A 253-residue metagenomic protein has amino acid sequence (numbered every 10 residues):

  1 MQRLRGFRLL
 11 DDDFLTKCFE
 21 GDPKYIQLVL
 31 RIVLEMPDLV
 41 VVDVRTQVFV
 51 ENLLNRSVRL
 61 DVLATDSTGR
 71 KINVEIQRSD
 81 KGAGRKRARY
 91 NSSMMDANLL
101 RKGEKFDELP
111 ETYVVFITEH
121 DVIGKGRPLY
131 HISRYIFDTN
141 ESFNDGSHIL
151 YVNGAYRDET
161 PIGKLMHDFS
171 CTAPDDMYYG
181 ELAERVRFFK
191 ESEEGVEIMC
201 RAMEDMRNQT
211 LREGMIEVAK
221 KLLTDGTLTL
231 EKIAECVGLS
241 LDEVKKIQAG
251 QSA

Functional and structural regions predicted by a protein language model:
M1-H148, D158-T160: Accessory alpha/beta interaction modules
M1-R5, T65, I72-Q77, G163-A253: Short, charged alpha-helical interaction segments and adjacent helix-coil junctions
Y151: Catalytic-site signature of metal-activated, phosphate-bearing donor transferases, centered on the GT-A/GT-A-like
